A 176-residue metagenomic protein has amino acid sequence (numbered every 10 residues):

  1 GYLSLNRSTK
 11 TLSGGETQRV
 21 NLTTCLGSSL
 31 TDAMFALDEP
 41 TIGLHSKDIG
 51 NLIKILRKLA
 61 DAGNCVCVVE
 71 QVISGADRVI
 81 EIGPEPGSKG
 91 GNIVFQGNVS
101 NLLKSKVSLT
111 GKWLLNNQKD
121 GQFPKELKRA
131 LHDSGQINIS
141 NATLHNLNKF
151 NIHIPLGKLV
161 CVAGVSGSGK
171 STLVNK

Functional and structural regions predicted by a protein language model:
G1-K176: Conserved phosphate-binding elements of NTP-dependent enzyme cores
